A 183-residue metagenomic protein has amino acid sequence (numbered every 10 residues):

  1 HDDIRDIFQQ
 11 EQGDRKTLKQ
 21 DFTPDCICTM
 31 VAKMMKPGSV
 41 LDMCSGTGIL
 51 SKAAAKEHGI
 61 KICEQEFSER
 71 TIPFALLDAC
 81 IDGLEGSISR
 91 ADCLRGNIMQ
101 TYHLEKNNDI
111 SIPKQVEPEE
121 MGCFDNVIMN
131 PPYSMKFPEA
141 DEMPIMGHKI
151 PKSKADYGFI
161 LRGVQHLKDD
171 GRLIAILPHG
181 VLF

Functional and structural regions predicted by a protein language model:
H1-H58: Class I S-adenosyl-L-methionine
V31, I72, I88-R90, K152-F183: Conserved Class I SAM-dependent methyltransferase catalytic core
S39, K61, E85, R172: Residues at the starts of beta-strands that form the adenosine-phosphate
I62-E66: Conserved SAM-binding motif I beta-strand of class I
L76-E119: S-adenosyl-L-methionine
E119-I128: A short acidic, Gly/Pro-enriched loop at the edge of an enzyme's catalytic core that lines a small-molecule cofactor
P131-G158, H179-V181: Mobile active-site "lid"/loop adjacent to the S-adenosyl-L-methionine
